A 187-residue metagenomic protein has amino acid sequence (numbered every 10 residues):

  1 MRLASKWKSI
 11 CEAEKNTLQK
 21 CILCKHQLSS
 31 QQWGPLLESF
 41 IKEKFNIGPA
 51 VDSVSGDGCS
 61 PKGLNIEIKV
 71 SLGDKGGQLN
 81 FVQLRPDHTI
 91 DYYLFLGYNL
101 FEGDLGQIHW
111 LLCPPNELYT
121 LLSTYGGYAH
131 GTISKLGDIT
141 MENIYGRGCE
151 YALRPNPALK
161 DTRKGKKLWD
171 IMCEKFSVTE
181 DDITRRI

Functional and structural regions predicted by a protein language model:
M1-L64, I68-I187: Nucleic-acid endonuclease domains
